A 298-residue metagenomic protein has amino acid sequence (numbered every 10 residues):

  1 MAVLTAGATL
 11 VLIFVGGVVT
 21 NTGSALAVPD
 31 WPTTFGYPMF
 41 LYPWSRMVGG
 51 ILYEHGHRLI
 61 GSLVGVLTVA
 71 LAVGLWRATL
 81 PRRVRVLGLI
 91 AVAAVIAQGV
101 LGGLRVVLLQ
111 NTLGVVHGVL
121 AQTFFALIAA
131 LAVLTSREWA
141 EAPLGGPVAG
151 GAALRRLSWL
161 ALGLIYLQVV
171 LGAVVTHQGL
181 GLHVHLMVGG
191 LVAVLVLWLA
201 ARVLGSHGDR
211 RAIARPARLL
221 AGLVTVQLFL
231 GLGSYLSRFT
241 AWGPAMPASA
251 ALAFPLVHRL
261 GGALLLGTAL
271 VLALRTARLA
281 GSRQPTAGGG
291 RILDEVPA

Functional and structural regions predicted by a protein language model:
M1-A2, P81-V92, A153-A161, R210-L220 (+1 more regions): Membrane-interfacial loop-to-transmembrane alpha-helix junctions, especially the N-terminal start
M1-A25: N-terminal signal-anchor transmembrane alpha helix
A8, A93-V95, A153-A173, L223-V224: Alpha-helical transmembrane segments of multi-pass integral membrane proteins
V18-A27, I96-V119, V174-L186, G231-A263: Interfacial helix-loop-helix junctions of multi-pass membrane proteins
T20-H55, G243, P247: Extracytosolic (periplasmic/ER-lumenal) interhelical loops and adjacent juxtamembrane/interface segments of multi-pass
S45-L67, H177-L180: Individual transmembrane alpha-helix segments
V64-A70, A121-W139, G190-R202, L260-R275: Hydrophobic cores of alpha-helical transmembrane segments in multi-pass inner/ER membrane proteins, independent
R137-L154, R210-I213, L279-A298: Membrane-interfacial, low-structure loops and terminal tails that flank and connect transmembrane helices in multi-pass
